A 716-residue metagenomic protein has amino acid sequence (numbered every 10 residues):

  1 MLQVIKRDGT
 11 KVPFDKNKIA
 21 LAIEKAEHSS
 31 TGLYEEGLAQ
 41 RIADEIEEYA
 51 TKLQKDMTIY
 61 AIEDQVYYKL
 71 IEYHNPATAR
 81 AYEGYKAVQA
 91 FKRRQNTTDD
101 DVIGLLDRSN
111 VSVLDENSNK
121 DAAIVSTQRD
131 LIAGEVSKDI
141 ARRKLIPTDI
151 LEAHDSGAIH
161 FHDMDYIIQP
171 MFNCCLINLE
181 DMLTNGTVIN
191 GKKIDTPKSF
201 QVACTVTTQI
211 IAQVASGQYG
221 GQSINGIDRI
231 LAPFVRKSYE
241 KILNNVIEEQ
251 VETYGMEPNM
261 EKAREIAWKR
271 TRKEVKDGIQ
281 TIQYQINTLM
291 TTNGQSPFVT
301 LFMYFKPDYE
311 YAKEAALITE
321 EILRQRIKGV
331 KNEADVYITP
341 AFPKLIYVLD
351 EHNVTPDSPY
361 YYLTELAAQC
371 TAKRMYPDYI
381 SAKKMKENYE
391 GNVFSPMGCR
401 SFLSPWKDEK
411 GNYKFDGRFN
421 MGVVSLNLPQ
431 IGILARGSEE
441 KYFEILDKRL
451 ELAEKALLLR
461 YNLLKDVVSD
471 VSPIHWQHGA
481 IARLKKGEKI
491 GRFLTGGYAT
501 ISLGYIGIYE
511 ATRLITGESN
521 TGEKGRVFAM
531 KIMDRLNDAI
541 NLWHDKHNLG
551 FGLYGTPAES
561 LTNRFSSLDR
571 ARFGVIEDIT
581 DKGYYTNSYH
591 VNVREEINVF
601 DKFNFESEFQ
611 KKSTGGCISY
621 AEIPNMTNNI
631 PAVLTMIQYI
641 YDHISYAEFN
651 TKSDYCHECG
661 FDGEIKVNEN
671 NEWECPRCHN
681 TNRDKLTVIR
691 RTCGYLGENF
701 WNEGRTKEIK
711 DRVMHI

Functional and structural regions predicted by a protein language model:
M1-S109, K710-H715: Charged, amphipathic alpha-helical regulatory modules used for macromolecular assembly or allosteric control
P13-F14, Y498-S502: Short, conserved micro-motifs enriched in small and acidic residues
E24, E47, E454, L458 (+1 more regions): Amphipathic, well-packed alpha-helical segments that form the structural scaffold of globular domains
G37, M57-Y60, A499, E523 (+1 more regions): Short, solvent-exposed positions on alpha-helices
F91-G497, E518, G522-R683, T687-V688: Conserved catalytic cores of very large enzyme subunits
R229, I501-L514, D534, R691: Contiguous, well-ordered alpha-helical segments that form the cores/surfaces of helical PPI scaffolds
H679-I716: Long insertion/accessory domains within large nucleic-acid-processing enzymes
